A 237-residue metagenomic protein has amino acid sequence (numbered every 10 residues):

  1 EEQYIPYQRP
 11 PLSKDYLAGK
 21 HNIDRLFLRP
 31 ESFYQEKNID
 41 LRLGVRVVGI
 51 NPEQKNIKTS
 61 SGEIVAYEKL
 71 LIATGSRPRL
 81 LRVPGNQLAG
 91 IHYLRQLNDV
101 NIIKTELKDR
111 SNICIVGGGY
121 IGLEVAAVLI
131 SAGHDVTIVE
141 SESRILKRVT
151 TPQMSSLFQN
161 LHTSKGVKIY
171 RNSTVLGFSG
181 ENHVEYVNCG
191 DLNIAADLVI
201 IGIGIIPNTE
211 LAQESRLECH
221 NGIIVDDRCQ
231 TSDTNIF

Functional and structural regions predicted by a protein language model:
E1-D40, A126-V149: Beta1-alpha1 glycine-rich phosphate/pyrophosphate-binding loop at the start of Rossmann-like nucleotide-binding domains
E31-L41, L157-I169: Helical element adjacent to the flavin cofactor pocket in flavoenzyme catalytic cores
L43-Q54, R171-H183: A conserved short coil-to-beta-strand element within the FAD-binding core of flavoproteins
V47, V65-G75, I194-G204: Short hydrophobic core segments
T59, I72-A73, I115, C189 (+1 more regions): Redox-cofactor binding/interface segments in oxidoreductases and associated redox assembly factors
T74-A132, K168, D227: Glycine-rich dinucleotide-binding loop and its adjacent helix/turn
Q87-K108, S179-N188, N193-F237: FAD-site-proximal beta/loop scaffold in flavoenzymes
